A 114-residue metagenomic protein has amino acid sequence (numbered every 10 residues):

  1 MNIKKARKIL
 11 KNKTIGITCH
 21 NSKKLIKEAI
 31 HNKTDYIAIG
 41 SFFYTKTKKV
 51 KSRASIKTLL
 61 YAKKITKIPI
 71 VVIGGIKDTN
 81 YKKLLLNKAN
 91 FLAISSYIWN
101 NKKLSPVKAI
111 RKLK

Functional and structural regions predicted by a protein language model:
M1-K5, A38-V50, Y81-L113: Glycine-rich phosphate-binding active-site loops on the catalytic face of alpha/beta enzymes
M1-S22, V50-D78, R111-K114: Alpha-helix-loop-beta-strand connector modules within alpha/beta enzyme cores
G16, H20-K48: Histidine/lysine/aspartate-rich catalytic loop segments that bind and position anionic ligands
E28, A62, K83: Hydrophobic/aromatic ligand-binding patch that stacks against planar heteroaromatic rings of cofactors or nucleotides
N32, I65, L86-A89: Structural motif
N32, Y36, G75-K83: Electropositive, surface-exposed helix/loop patches at the edges of structured domains that serve as adaptable
D35, P69, N90: Residue-level detector of anion-binding/catalytic polar loops
